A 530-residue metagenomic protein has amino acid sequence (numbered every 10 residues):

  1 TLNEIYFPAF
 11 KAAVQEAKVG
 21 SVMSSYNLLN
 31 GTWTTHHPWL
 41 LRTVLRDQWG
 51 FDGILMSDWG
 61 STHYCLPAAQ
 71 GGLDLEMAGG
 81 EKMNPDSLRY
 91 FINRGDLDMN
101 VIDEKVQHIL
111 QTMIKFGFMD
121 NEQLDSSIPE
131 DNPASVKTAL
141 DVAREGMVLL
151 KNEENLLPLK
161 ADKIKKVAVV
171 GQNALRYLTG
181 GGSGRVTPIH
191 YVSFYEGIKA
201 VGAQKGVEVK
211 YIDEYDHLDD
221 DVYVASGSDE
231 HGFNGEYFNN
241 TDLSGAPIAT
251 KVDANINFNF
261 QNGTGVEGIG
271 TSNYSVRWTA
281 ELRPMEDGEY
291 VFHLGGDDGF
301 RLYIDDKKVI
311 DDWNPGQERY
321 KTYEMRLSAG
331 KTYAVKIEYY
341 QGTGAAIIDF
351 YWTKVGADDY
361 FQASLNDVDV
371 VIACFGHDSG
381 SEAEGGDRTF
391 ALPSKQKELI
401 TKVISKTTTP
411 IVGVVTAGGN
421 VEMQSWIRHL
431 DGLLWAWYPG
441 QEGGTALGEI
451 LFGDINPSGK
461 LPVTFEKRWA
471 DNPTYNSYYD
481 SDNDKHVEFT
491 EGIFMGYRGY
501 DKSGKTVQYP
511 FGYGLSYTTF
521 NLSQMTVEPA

Functional and structural regions predicted by a protein language model:
T1-E289, D298, D305-D306, P315-A530: Glycoside hydrolase catalytic-domain context in secreted enzymes
G295: A short beta-loop-beta micro-motif enriched in histidine and acidic residues
D312: Residues that scaffold the ATP/ADP-binding catalytic core of kinase and kinase-like folds
